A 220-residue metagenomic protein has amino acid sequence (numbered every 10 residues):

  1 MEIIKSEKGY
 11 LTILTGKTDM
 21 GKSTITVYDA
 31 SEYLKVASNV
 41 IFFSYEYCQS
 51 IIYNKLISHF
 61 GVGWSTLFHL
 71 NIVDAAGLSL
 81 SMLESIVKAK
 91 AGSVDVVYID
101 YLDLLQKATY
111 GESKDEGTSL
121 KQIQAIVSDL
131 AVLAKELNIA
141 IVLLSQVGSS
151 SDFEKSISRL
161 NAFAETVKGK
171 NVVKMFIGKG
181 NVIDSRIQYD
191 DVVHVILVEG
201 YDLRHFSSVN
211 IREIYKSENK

Functional and structural regions predicted by a protein language model:
M1-I3, D29-S31, S85-I86, L130 (+1 more regions): Generic recognition of flexible, low-complexity loop/linker segments
M1-V62: The Walker A/P-loop phosphate-binding site
K5-S6, Y33-V36, G63-S65, A89-A91 (+2 more regions): Conserved catalytic network of the ASCE P-loop NTPase/AAA+ motor domain
T12-G16, F68-V73, D115-E116, V147-S151: Short, basic, glycine/proline-bearing loop/turn elements
I13, D95-Y98, V142: Structural motif
D19, Y28, I126-K220: Phosphate-binding/switch region of NTP-binding enzymes
Y33-V36, H59, Y101-A108, L133-E136 (+3 more regions): Conserved, well-folded catalytic cores of nucleic-acid-processing and energy-transducing macromolecular machines
V36-A125, Q188-D190, E199, F206-E218: Conserved inter-motif catalytic segment of the P-loop NTP-binding fold
